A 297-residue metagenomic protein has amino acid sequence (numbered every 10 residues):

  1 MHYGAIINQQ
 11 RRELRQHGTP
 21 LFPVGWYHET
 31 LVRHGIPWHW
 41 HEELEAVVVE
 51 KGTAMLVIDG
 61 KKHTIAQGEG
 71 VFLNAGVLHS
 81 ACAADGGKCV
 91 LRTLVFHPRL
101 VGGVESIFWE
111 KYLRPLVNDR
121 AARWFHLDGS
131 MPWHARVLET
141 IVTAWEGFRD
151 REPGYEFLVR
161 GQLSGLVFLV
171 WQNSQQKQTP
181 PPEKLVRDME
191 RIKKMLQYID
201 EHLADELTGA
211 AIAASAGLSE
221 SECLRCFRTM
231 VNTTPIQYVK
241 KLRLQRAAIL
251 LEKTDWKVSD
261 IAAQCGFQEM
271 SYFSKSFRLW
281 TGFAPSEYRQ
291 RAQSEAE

Functional and structural regions predicted by a protein language model:
H2-Y27, A75-E146, Q176: A hydrophobic/aromatic-rich effector-binding and dimerization subdomain of bacterial HTH-type transcriptional regulators
G25-H41: Conserved short histidine dyad/triad with adjacent acidic residue
G35-W40, C82-A84, V104-E105, Y155: Short histidine-centered beta-strand/loop micro-motifs that create catalytic or ligand/metal-coordination sites
H39-L56: Short, conserved beta-strand element in jelly-roll/cupin
E50, L138-E152, L196, D200-L203 (+1 more regions): Regular secondary-structure segments
G60-A75: Short acidic-glycine-tyrosine-enriched beta hairpin
N118-A122, H126-E183, R187-E190, K194: An amphipathic alpha-helical interaction segment
L169-Q175, K194-Q245, W256, D260-R291: Basic/polar phosphate-binding segments, predominantly the helix-turn-helix DNA-binding elements of transcriptional
